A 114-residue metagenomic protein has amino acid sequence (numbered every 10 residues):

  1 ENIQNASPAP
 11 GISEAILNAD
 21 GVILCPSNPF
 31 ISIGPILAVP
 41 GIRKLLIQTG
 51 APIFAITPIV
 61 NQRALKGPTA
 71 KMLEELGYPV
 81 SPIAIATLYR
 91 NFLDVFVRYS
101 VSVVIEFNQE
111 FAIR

Functional and structural regions predicted by a protein language model:
E1-I83, N91-L93, R98-V101, I105: Conserved catalytic alpha/beta core of Sir2/sirtuin-type deacylases, generalized to analogous enzyme cores that bind
I85, R114: Short phosphate-binding loop-to-helix
V103-I113: N-terminal low-complexity segments that are often proline-rich with Ser/Thr-Pro
